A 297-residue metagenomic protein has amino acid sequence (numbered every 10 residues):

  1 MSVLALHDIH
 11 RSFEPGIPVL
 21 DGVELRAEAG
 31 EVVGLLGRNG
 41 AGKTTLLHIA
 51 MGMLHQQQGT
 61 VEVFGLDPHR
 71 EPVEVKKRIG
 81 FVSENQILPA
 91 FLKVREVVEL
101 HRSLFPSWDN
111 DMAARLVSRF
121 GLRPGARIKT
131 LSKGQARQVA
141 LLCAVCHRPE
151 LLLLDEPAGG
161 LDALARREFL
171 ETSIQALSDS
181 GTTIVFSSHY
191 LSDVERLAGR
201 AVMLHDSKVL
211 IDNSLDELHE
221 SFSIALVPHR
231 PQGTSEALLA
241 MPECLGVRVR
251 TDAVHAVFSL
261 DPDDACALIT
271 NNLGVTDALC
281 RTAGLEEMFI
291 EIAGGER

Functional and structural regions predicted by a protein language model:
S2-L6, R11-H205, L210-I211: ABC transporter nucleotide-binding domains
K93, S214, R281-G284: Short loop/turn segments at beta->alpha junctions
V98, A113, S235, C266 (+1 more regions): Generic structural marker for isolated residues within well-ordered, non-membrane alpha-helices of soluble domains
Q138, D193, G233-T234, D264-A265 (+1 more regions): Short phosphate-engaging motifs
R167-L260, L279: ABC transporter nucleotide-binding domain
V257-R297: C-terminal coupling/interaction segments
